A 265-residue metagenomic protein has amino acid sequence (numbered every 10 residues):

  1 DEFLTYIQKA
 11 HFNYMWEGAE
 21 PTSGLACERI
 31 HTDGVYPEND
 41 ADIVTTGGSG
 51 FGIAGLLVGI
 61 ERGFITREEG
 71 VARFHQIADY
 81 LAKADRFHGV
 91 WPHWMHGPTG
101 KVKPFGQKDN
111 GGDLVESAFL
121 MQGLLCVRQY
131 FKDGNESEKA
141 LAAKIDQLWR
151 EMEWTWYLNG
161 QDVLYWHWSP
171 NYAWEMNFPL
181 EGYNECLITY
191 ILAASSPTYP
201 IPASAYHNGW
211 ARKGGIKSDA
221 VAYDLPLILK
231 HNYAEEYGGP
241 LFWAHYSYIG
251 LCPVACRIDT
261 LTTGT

Functional and structural regions predicted by a protein language model:
D1-A41, H88-V90, A194: Low-complexity, Ser/Thr/Pro/Gly-enriched N-terminal "stalk/linker" regions
E2, G89-S117, D133-T265: Extended ligand-binding clefts on enzyme/binding-domain cores
L4-W16, I53, V71-A82, M121 (+1 more regions): Hydrophobic core segments within long, regular secondary-structure runs in both alpha- and beta-rich folds
H11, P21, G48-F51, G55 (+5 more regions): Amphipathic, well-ordered alpha-helical segments in soluble domains
G18-T22, L56, D85, L124 (+3 more regions): Sec/Tat-exported extracytoplasmic proteins
A41-G50, A54-N110: Membrane helical hairpin/interfacial module
I53-E61, Q122-Q129, A193, Y248-P253: Short glycine/serine- and small hydrophobic-enriched flexible loop segments
G59-E68, V127-A143: Inter-helical turn/loop segments and adjacent helix faces that build the functional surface of alpha-helical bundle
